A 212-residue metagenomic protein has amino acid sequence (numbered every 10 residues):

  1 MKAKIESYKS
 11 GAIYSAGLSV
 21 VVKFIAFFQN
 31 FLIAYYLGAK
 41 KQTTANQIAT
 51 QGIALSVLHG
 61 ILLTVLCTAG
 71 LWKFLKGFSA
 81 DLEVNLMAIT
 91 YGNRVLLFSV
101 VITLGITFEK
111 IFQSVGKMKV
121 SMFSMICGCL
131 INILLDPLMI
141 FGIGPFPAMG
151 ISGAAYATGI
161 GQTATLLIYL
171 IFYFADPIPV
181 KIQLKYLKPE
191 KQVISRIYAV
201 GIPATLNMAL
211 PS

Functional and structural regions predicted by a protein language model:
M1-A39, T43, L82: Membrane-embedded alpha-helical bundles of multi-pass transporters/translocases, especially carrier/permease families
M1-Y8, K40-V100, F146-I202: Short alpha-helical transmembrane segments in multi-pass integral membrane proteins
S15, M118-M122, I151-A155: Alpha-helical transmembrane segments and their helix-entry boundary regions
G17, V21, I33-G38, T43-A45 (+11 more regions): Hydrophobic/aromatic residues within transmembrane alpha-helices of membrane transport systems, especially the TMDs
L18, V22, A26, H59 (+7 more regions): Alpha-helical transmembrane segments of multipass membrane proteins
Q29, I33, G70-L71, F108 (+3 more regions): Hydrophobic/aromatic residues in alpha-helical transmembrane segments
C67, V120-M149, T163-Y169: Alpha-helical transmembrane segments of multi-pass membrane transporters and transport-associated inner-membrane enzymes
V101-M125: Membrane-interface junctions at transmembrane-helix termini in multi-pass inner-membrane proteins
